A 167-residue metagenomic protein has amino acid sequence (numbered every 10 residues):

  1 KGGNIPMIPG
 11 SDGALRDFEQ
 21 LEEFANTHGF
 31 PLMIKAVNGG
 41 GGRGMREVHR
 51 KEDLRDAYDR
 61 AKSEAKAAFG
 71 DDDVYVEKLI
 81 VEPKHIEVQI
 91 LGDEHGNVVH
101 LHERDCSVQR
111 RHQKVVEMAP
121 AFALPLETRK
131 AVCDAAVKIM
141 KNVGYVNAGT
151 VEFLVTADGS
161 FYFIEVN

Functional and structural regions predicted by a protein language model:
K1-V151, V155-N167: N-terminal beta-alpha lobe that positions the nucleotide/phosphoryl donor in ATP/NTP-coupled carboxylate activation
